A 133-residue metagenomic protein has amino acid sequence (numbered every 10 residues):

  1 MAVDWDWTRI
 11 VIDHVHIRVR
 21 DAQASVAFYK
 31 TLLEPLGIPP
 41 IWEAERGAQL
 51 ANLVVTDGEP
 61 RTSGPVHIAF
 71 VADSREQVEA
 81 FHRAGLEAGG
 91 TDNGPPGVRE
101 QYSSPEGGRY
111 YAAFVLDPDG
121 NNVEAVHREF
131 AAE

Functional and structural regions predicted by a protein language model:
M1-V26, I68, E129-E133: N-terminal beta-strand motif that seeds the catalytic metal site of vicinal oxygen chelate
W5, A48-A88: Long, continuous compositionally biased terminal/linker segments
R9-V11, R61-G64, G107: Short glycine-enriched loop/turn motifs at secondary-structure junctions
V15, E106-R109, F114, V126-A132: Short beta->alpha transition motifs characteristic of CBS
H16-V54: Core segments of cupin and vicinal oxygen chelate
V19-Q23, F70-D119: Vicinal oxygen chelate
N122: Glycine-rich acetyl-CoA-binding "A-motif" of GNAT/NAT acetyltransferases
